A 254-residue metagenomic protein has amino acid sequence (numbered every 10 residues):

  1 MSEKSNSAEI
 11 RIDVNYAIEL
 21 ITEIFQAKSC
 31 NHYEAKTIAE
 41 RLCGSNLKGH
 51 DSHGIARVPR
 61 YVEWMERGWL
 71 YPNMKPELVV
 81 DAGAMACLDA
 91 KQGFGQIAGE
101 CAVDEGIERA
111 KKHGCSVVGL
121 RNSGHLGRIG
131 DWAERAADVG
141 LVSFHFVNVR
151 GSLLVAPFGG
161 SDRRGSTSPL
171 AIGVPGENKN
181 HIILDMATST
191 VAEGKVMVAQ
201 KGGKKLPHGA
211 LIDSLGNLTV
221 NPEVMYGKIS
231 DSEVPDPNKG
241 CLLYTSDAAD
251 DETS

Functional and structural regions predicted by a protein language model:
S2-K28: Generic N-terminal amphipathic, Lys/Arg-enriched alpha-helix
Q26-S29, L47-D51: N-terminal and secondary-structure boundary signal
H32-C43: Short, well-structured alpha-helical segments
A56-E105: Active-site cofactor/substrate anionic-group-binding motifs, chiefly glycine- and Lys/Arg-rich phosphate-binding loops
D81-M85, D89, C101-S116, N221-G240: Residues forming anionic-ligand binding surfaces in small-molecule and nucleic-acid pockets of primarily soluble enzymes
C87-P175: A generic, well-ordered mixed alpha/beta core segment in the N-terminal half of proteins
L153-K228: Phosphate/diphosphate-binding glycine-rich loops and adjacent basic-rich segments that engage nucleotide
Y244-S254: Single conserved hydrophobic/aromatic residue that forms the stacking wall/gate of nucleotide- or nucleobase-binding
